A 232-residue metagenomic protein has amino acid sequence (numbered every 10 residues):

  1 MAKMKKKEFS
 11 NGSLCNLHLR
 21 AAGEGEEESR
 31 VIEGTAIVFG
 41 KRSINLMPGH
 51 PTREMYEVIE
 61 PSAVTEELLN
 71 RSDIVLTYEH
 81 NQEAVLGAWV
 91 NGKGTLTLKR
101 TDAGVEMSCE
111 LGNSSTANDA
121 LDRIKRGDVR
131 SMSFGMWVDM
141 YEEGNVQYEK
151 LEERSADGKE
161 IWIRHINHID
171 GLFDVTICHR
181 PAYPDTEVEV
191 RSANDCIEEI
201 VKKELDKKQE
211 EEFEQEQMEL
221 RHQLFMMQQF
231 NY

Functional and structural regions predicted by a protein language model:
M1-K203: Signature of dsDNA virion morphogenesis modules
L205-Y232: Terminal short linear interaction segments
